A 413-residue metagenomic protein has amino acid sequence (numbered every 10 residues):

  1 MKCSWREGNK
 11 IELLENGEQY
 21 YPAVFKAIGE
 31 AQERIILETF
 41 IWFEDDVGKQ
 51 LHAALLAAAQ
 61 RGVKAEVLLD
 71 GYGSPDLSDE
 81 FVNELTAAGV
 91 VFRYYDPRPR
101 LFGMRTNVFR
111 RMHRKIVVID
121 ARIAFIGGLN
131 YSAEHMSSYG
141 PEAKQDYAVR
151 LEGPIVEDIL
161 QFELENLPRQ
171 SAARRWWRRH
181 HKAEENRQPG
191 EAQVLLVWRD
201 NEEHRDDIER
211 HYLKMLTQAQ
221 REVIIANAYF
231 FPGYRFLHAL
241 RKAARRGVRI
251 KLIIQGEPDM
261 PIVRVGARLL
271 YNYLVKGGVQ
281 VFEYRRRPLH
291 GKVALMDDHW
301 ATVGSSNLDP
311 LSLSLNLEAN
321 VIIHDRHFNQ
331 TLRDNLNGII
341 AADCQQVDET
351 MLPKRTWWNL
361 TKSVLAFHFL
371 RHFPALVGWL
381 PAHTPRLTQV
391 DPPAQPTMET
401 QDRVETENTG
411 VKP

Functional and structural regions predicted by a protein language model:
M1-P413: Charged, low-complexity intrinsically disordered terminal segments
